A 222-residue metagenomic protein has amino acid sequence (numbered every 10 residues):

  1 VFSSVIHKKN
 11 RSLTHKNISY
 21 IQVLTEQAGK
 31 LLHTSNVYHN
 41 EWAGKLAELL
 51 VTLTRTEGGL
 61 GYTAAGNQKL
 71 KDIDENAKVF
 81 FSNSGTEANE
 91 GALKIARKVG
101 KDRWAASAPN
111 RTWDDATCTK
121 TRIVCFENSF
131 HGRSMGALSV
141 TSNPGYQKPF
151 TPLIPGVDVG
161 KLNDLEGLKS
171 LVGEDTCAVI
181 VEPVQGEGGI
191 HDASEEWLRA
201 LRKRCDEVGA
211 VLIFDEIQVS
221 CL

Functional and structural regions predicted by a protein language model:
F2-R103: Glycine-rich loop-to-alpha-helix module at the N-terminal edge of alpha/beta enzyme cores
N10-L13, G186-G189, V219-C221: Short, small-residue-enriched loops and turns at beta-alpha junctions that line or gate enzyme active sites
T25-H33, V51-R55, K101, T151 (+4 more regions): Generic secondary-structure signature for well-ordered alpha-helical cores
K78, R122, G209-V211: Proline-centered loop/turn at the N-terminus of a beta-strand
R103-A108, W113-D115: A gly/proline- and charged-residue-enriched helix-loop-helix capping module
T117-T121, C125-Q185, G189-E196: PLP-dependent aminotransferase-class I/II
H191-L222: Catalytic PLP-binding core of fold-type I/II PLP enzymes
